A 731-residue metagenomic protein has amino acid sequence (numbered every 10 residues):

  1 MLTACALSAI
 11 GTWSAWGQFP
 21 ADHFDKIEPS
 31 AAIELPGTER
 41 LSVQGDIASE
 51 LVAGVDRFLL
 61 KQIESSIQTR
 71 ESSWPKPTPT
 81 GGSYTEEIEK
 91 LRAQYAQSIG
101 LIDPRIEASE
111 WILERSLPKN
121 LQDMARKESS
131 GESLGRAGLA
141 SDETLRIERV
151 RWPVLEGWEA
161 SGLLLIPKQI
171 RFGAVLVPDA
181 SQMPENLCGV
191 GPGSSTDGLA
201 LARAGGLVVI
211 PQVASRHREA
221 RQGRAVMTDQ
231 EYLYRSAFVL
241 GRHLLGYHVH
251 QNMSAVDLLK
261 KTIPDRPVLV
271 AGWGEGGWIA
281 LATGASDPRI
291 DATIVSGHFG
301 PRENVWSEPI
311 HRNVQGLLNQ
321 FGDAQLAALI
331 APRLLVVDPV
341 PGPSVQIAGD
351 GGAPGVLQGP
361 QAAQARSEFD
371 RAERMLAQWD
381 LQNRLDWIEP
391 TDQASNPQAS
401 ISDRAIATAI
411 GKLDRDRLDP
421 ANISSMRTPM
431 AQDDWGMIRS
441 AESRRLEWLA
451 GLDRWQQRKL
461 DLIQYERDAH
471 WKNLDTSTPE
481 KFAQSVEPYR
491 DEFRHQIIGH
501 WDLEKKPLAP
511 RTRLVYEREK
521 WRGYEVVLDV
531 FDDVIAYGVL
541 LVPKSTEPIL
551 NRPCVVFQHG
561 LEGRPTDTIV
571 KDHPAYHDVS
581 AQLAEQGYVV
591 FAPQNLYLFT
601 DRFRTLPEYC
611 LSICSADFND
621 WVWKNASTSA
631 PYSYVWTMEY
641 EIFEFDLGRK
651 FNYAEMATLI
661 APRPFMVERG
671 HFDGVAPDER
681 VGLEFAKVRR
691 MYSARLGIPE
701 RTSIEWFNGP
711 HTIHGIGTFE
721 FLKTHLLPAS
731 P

Functional and structural regions predicted by a protein language model:
L2-T12: Bacterial N-terminal signal peptides
W13-G17: Sec/Tat signal peptide C-region and signal peptidase I cleavage site
Q18-A160, G241-Y247, M253, D257 (+6 more regions): Alpha/beta-hydrolase-fold serine-hydrolase catalytic core, especially in secreted/extracellular enzymes
R151-E156, I166-K168, D179-Q182, S215 (+6 more regions): Short, flexible loop/turn elements at secondary-structure junctions
R171-T262, P267, F299-R312, E547-E608 (+1 more regions): Cap/lid segment of the alpha/beta-hydrolase catalytic domain
L269-A280, E608: Gly/Ala-rich beta-loop-alpha elbow adjacent to hydrolase catalytic centers
A280-G284, R604: Short helix immediately C-terminal to the catalytic nucleophile in hydrolase catalytic domains
P288-P301, Y609-D617: A conserved short beta-strand
